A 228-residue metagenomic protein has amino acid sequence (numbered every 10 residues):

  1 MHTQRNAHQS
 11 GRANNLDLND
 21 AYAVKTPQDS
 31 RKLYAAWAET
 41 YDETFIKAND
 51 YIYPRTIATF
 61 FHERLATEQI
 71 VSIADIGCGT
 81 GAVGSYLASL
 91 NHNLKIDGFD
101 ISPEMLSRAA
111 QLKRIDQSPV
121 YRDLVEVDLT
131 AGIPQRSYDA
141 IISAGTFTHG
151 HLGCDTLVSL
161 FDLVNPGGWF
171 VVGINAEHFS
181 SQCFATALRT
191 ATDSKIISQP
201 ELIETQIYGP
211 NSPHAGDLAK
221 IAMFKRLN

Functional and structural regions predicted by a protein language model:
M1-T40: N-terminal, positively charged/glycine-rich alpha-helical extensions of SAM-dependent methyltransferases
Y51-Q69: Conserved alpha-helix/loop element of class I SAM-dependent methyltransferases that forms part of the SAM/SAH-binding
S72-A131: Class I SAM-dependent methyltransferase SAM/SAH-binding core
A131-I141: A short acidic, Gly/Pro-enriched loop at the edge of an enzyme's catalytic core that lines a small-molecule cofactor
A140-G153: A short SAM/SAH-binding and catalytic strip from SAM-dependent methyltransferases
D155-P166: A short glycine-rich, Lys/Arg-flanked "PGG" loop and its adjoining helix->strand segment in the class I
G167-A176: Conserved beta-strand signature within the Rossmann-like core of class I S-adenosyl-L-methionine
I196-N228: Class I S-adenosyl-L-methionine
